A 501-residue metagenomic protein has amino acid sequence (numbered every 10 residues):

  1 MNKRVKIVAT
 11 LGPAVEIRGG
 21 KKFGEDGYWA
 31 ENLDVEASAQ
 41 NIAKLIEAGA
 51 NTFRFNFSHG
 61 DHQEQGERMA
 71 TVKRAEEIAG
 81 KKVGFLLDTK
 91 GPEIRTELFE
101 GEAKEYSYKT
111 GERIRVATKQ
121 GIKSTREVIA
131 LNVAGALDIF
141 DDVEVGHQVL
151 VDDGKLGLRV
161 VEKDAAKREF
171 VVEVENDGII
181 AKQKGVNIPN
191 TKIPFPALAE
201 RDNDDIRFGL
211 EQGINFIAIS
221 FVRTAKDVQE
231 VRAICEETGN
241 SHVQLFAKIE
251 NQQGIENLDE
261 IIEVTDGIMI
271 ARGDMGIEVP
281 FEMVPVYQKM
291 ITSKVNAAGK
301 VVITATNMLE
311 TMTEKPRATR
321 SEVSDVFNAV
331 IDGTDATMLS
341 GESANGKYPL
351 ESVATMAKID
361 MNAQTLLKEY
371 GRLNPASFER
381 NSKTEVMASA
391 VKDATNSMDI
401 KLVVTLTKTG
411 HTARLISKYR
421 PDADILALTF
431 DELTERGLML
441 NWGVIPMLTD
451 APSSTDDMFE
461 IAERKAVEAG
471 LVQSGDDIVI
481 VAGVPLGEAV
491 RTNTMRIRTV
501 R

Functional and structural regions predicted by a protein language model:
M1-R501: Non-catalytic helical/linker scaffolds that mediate oligomerization, partner binding, and domain coupling around large
